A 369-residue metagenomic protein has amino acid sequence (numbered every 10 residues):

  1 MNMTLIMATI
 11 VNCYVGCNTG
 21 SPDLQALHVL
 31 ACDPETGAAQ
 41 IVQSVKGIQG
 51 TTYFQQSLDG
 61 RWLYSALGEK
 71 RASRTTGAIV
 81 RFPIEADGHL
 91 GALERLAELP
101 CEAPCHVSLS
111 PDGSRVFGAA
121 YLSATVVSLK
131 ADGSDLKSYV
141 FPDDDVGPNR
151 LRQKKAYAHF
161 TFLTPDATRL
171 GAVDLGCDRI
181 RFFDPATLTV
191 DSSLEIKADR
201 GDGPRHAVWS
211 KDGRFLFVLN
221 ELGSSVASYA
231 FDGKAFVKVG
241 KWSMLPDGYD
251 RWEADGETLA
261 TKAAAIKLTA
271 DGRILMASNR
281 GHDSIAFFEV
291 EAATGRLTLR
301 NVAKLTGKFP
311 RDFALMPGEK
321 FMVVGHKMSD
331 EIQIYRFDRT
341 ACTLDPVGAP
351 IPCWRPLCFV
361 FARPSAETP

Functional and structural regions predicted by a protein language model:
N18-G20, G68-K70, Y121, L175-G176 (+5 more regions): Short loop/turn segments immediately following the C-termini of beta-strands
V29-G37, F82-H89, S128-D135, F183-T189 (+3 more regions): Short loop/turn segments immediately following beta-strands, especially the blade-tip and inter-blade linker loops
Q56-G60, L109-G113, P165-A167, K211-G213 (+3 more regions): Residue-level detector of Asp-centered blade-edge/turn motifs that repeat once per structural unit in beta-propeller
L90-F160: Asp-box/WD-like beta-propeller blade repeats and closely related beta-sheet repeat scaffolds
A97-E98, K137-Q153, L194-I196, V239-T258 (+1 more regions): Surface-exposed loop and turn segments in beta-propeller and other repeat-based domains that flank or scaffold
L259-K327: Loop/turn-rich, solvent-exposed surfaces of beta-rich toroidal or solenoidal domains
